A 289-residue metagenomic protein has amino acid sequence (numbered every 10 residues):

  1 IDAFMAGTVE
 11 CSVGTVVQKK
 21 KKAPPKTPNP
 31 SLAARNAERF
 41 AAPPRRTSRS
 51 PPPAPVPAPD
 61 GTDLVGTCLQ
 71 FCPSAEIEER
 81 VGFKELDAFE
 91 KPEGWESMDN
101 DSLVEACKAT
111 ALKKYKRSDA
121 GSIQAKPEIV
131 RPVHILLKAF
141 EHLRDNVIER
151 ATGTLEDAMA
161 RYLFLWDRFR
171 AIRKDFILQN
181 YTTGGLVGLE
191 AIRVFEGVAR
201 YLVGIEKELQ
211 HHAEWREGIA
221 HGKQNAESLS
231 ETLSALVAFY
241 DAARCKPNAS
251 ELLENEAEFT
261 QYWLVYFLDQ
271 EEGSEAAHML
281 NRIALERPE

Functional and structural regions predicted by a protein language model:
I1-L186, R193, V198, I205-K207: N-terminal alpha-helical interaction modules that lie
A125, P132, G188, H221 (+2 more regions): Alpha-helix initiation/capping motif
T152-R161, K207-L229: Short coil/turn connectors between adjacent alpha-helices in alpha-solenoid helical repeat scaffolds
I172-L189, F239-L253: Flexible helix-coil transition and linker loops at the boundaries of alpha-helical arrays
N180-E190, H211-A220: Short, surface-exposed loop/turn segments at secondary-structure junctions
G197-R200, G204-E206, Y262-D269: Conserved small-residue packing positions in alpha-helical repeats and bundles
G204-E214, R244, D269-E272: Short coil/turn linking the two alpha-helices of tandem helical-hairpin repeats
G222-E289: Alpha-helical scaffold segments of alpha-solenoid architecture
